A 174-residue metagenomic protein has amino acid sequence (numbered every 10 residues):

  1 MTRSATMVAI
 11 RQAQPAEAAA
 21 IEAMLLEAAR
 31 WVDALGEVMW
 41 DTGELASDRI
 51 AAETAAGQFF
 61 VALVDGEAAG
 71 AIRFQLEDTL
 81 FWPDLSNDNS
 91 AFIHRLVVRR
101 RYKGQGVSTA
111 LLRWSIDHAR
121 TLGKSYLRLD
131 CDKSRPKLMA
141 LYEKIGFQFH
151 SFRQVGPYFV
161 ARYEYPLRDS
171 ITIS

Functional and structural regions predicted by a protein language model:
A9-A23: A short beta-loop-alpha structural element at the N-terminal edge of CoA-dependent acyl/N-acetyltransferase catalytic
E22, L26-A51: Conserved GNAT-fold acetyl-CoA-binding loop/helix
Q58-V61, A161: Hydrophobic beta-strand residues of extracellular immunoglobulin-like
V61, E67-L76, F92, V97: Conserved beta-strand in the GNAT
D84-R100: Conserved acetyl-CoA binding element of GNAT-fold acetyltransferases
V98, G104-D117, A140-K144: Conserved acetyl-CoA-binding loop-helix of GNAT-fold acetyltransferases
A119-D130: Conserved GNAT acetyl-CoA-binding A-motif
L129-M139, V155-F159: Conserved beta-strand-loop-alpha-helix junction that forms the acyl-donor binding cleft
